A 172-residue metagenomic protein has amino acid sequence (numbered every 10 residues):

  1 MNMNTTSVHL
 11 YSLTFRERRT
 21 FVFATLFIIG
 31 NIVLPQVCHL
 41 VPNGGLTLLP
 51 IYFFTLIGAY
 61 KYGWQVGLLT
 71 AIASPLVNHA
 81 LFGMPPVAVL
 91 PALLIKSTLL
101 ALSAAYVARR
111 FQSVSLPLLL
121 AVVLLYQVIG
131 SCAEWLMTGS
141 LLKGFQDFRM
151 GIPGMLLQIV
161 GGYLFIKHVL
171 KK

Functional and structural regions predicted by a protein language model:
N2-G58, Q65-V66: Hydrophobic transmembrane alpha-helices
I28-V37, A73-G83, V123-A133: Aromatic-anchored segments of alpha-helical transmembrane domains
L40-G45, M84-K96, R109-K172: Membrane-embedded alpha-helical hairpins and interfacial helices in multi-pass inner-membrane proteins
W64-L69, L118: Membrane-interface alpha-helices at helix entry/exit sites of multi-pass transporters
L69-Y106: Helix-adjacent hinge/juxtasegments
